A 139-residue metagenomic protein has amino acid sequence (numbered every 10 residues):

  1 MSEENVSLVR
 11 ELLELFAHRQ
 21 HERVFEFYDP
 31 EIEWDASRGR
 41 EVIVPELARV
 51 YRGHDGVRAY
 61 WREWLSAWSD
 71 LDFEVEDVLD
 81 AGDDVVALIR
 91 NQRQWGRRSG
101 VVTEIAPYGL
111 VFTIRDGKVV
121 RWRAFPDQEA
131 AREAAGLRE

Functional and structural regions predicted by a protein language model:
M1-E139: C-terminal and inter-domain tail/linker signature
